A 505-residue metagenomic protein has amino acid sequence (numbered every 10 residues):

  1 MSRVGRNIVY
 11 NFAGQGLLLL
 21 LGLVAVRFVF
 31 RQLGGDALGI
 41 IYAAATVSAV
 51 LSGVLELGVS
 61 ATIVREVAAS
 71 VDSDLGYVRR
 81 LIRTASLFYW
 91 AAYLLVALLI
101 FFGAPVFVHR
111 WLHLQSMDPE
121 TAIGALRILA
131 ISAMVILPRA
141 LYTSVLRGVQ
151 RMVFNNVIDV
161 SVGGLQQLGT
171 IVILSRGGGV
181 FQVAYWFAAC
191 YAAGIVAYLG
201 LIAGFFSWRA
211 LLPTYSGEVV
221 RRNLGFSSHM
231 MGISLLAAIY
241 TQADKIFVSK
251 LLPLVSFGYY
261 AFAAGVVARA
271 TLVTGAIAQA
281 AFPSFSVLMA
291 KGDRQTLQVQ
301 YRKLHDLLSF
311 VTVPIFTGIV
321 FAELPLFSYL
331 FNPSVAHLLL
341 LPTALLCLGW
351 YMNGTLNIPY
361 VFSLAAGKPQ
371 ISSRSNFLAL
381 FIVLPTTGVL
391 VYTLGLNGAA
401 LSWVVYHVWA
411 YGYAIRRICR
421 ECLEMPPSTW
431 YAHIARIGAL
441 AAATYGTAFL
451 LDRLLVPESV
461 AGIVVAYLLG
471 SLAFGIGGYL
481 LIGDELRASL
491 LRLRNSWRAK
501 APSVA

Functional and structural regions predicted by a protein language model:
M1-G22, A44, G76-R79, R83-L87 (+3 more regions): N-terminal membrane topogenesis motif
M1-V4, F181, Y198-T241, S284 (+3 more regions): Interhelical loop/hinge segments that connect adjacent transmembrane helices in multipass membrane
V4-G5, M134-S161, F181, C347-A379 (+1 more regions): Membrane-interface junctions at transmembrane-helix termini in multi-pass inner-membrane proteins
R6-V26, V162, W186-G194, Y198 (+6 more regions): Transmembrane helical elements of multi-pass membrane transporters/channels
A69-A85, Y259-F377: Specific pore-lining/lateral-gate transmembrane helices of multi-pass inner-membrane transport and insertion machines
T84-L112, L168, V172, V196-A197 (+4 more regions): Alpha-helical transmembrane segments of multi-pass membrane transport and lipid-handling proteins
N156-S207, F226, A264, F377-I382 (+3 more regions): Hydrophobic alpha-helical transmembrane segments
F449-A505: Membrane-proximal transmembrane or re-entrant/amphipathic helices at the cytosolic face
